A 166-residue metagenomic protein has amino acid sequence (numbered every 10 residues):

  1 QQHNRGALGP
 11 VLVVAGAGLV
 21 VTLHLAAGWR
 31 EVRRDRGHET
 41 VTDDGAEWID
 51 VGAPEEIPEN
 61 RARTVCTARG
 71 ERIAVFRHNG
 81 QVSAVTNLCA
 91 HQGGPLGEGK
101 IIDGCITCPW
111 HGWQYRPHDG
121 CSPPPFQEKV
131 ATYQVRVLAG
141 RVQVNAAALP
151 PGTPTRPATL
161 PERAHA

Functional and structural regions predicted by a protein language model:
N4-V14: Loop-to-transmembrane alpha-helix initiation sites
V14, L19-D103, K129-A166: N-terminal pre-ligand scaffold of iron-sulfur
W48, W110-W113: Signature tryptophan residues that serve as conserved aromatic anchors
C89, C108-H111: Short cysteine clusters
Q92, G112-Y115: Detector for the c-type heme attachment site
L96, Y115-H118: Cys/His-rich zinc-coordinating "finger/knuckle" motifs
G99-C105, D119-P124: Short cysteine/histidine-rich zinc-coordinating motifs and their immediately flanking basic loops
